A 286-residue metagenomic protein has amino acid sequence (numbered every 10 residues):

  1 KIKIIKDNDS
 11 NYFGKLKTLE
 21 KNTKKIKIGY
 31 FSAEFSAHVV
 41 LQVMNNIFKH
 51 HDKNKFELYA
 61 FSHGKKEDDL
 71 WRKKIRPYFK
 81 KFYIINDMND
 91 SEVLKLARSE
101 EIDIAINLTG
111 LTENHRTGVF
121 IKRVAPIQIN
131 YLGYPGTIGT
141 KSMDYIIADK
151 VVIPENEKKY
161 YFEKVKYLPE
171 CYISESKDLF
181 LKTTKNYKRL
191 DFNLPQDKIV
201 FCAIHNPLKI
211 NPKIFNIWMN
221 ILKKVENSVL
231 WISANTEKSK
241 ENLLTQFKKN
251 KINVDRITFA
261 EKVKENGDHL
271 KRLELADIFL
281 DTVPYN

Functional and structural regions predicted by a protein language model:
K1-L194, N206, N216, T245-I252 (+2 more regions): Alpha-helical solenoid repeat scaffolds of the TPR/TPR-like class and their adjacent stem/linker regions that mediate
K25-G29, K198-V200, V229: Residues that mark the start of a beta-strand
K55-E57, M219-K249, V254-D255: A conserved nucleotide-sugar
T112, D281-N286: Nucleotide-sugar-dependent
C202-K213: Substrate-binding clefts and catalytic carboxylate motifs of secreted carbohydrate-active enzymes
N211, I217-W218, W231, K264-E265: Integrase module of LTR retroelements
